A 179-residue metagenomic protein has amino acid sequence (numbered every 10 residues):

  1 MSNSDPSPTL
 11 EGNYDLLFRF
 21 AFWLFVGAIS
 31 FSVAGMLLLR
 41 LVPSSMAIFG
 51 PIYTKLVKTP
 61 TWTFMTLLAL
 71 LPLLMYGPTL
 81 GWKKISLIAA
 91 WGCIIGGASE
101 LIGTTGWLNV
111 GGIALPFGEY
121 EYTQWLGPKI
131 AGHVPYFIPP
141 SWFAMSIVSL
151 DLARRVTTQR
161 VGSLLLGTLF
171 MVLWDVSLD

Functional and structural regions predicted by a protein language model:
S2-D179: Aromatic-rich, lipid-facing transmembrane alpha helices and their immediate juxtamembrane interface loops in integral
